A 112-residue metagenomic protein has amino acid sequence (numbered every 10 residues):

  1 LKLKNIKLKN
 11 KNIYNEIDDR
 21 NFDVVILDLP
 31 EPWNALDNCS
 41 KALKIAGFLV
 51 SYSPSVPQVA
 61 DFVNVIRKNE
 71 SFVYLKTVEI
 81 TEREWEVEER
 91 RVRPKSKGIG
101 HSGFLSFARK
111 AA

Functional and structural regions predicted by a protein language model:
L1-P32: S-adenosyl-L-methionine
W33-F107: C-terminal substrate-binding/active-site "lid" region of AdoMet-derived donor-dependent transferases
A108-A112: C-terminal lobe and adjacent flexible extensions of AdoMet/dcAdoMet transferase-like proteins
